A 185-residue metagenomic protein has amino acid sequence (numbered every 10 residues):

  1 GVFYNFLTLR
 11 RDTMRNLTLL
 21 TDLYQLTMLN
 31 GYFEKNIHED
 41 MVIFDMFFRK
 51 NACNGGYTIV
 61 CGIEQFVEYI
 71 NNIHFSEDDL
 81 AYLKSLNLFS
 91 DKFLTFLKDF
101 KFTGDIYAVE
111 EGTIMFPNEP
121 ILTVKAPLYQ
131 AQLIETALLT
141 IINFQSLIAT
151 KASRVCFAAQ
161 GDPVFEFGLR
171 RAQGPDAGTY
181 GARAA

Functional and structural regions predicted by a protein language model:
G1-F3, T21, L29, I63: Generic intrinsically disordered, low-complexity segments enriched for polar/acidic and small residues
G1-T13: Short, Lys/Arg-enriched N-terminal segments with co-localized hydrophobic residues within the first ~10-30 amino acids
R10-M41, K50-A52, L88, L94-T103 (+1 more regions): Buried, small/hydrophobic-residue-enriched core segments of structured protein domains
V42-K101: N-terminal, Lys/Arg-enriched amphipathic/low-complexity engagement segments that precede the first folded domain
